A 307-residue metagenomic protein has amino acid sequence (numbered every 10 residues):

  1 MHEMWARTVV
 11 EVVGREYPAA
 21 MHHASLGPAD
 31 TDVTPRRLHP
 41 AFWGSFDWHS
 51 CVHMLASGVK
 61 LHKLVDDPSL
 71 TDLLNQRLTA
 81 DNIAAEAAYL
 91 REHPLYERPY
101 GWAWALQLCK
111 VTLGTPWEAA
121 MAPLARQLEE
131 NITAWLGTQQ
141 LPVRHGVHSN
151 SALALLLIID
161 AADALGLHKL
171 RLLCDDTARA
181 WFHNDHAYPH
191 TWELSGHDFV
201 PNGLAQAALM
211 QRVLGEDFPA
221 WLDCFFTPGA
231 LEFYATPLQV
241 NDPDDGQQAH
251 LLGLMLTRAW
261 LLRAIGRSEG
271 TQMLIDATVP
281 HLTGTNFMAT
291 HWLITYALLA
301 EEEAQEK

Functional and structural regions predicted by a protein language model:
M1-E3, L61-D72, T112-R126, A162-D175 (+3 more regions): Structural helix-adjacent loops and short alpha-helical linkers that scaffold large soluble proteins
M1-W43: Low-complexity, Ser/Thr/Pro/Gly-enriched N-terminal "stalk/linker" regions
E3, R37-L38, F42, S57-V59 (+6 more regions): Asp-box/BNR beta-propeller blade signature and adjacent active/binding-site loops in extracellular glycan-interacting
T8, H53, K60, W104 (+7 more regions): Alpha-solenoid helical repeat scaffolds
S25-V33, E129-T133, F182, F233-A235: Active-site-adjacent bridging/hinge elements
R36-V52, A87-A103, T138-S151, Y188-G203 (+2 more regions): Solvent-exposed loop and edge beta-strand segments that line ligand/cofactor-binding and catalytic clefts
V52, V59-L165: Extended ligand-binding groove/face enriched in aromatic
A164-W292, L299-E301: Long, repeat-rich segments with strong aromatic
